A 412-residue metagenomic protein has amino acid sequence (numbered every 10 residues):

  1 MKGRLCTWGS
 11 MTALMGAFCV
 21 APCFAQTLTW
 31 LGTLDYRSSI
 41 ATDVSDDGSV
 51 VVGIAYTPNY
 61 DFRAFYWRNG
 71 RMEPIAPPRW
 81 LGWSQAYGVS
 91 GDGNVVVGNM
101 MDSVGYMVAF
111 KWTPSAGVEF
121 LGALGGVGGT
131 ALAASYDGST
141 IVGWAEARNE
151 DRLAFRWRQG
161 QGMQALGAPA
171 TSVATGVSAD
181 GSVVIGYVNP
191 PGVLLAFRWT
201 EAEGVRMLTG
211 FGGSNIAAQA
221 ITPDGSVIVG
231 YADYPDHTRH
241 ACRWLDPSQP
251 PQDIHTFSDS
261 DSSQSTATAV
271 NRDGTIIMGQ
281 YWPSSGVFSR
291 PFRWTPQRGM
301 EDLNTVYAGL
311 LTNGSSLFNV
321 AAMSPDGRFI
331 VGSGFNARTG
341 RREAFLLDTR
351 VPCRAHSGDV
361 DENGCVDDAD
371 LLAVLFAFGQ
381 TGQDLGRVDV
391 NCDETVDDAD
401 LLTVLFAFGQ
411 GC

Functional and structural regions predicted by a protein language model:
M1-T7: N-terminal secretory signal peptides that target proteins for export/translocation
G9-P22: Bacterial N-terminal signal peptides
C23-R354: Conserved "turn/edge" positions that cap or connect secondary-structure elements within repeat/scaffolded domains
L310-G314, E343, R350-C412: Cellulosome-associated attachment modules in secreted, modular CAZymes
